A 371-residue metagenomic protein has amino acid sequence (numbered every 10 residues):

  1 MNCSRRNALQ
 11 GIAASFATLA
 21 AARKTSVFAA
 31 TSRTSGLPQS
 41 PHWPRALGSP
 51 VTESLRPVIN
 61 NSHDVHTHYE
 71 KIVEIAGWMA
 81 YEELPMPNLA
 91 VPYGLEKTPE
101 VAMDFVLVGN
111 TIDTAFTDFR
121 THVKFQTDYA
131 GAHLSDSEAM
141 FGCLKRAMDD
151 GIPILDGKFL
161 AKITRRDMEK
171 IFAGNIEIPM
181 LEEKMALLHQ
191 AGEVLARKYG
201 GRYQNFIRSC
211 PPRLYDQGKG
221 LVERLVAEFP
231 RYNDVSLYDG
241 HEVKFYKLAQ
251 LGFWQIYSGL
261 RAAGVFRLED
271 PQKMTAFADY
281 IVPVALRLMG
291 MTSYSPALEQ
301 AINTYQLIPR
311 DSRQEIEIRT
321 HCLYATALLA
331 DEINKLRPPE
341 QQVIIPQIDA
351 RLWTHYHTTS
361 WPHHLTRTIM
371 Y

Functional and structural regions predicted by a protein language model:
M1-C3, T31-T34: Charge-dense, intrinsically disordered terminal/linker segments
M1-F16: N-terminal secretory signal peptides and thylakoid transit peptides that target proteins across membranes
A8, S236, G240-K247, E269 (+2 more regions): A short glycine-/small-residue-rich loop at the edge of a beta-strand within enzyme catalytic domains
A17-A21: Hydrophobic h-region of N-terminal signal peptides that target proteins for export in Gram-negative bacteria
A22, V27-A29: Boundary at the C-terminal end of the N-terminal hydrophobic targeting segment
S32-Y246, Y356, S360, R367-Y371: Phosphate/adenylate-binding glycine loop and adjacent helical scaffold
W254-M370: Accessory, usually C-terminal, subdomains that scaffold auxiliary metal cofactors
